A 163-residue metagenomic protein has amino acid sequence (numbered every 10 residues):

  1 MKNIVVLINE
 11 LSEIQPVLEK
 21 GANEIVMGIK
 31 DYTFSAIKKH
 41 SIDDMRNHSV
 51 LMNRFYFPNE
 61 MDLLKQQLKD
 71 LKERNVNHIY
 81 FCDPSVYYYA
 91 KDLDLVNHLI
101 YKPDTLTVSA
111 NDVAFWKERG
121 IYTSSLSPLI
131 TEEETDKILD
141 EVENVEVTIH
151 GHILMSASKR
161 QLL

Functional and structural regions predicted by a protein language model:
M1-F115, S125-L163: Active-site pocket-lining/capping segments in soluble small-molecule metabolic enzymes
E118: Residues lining hydrophobic/aromatic ligand-binding pockets adjacent to catalytic sites
